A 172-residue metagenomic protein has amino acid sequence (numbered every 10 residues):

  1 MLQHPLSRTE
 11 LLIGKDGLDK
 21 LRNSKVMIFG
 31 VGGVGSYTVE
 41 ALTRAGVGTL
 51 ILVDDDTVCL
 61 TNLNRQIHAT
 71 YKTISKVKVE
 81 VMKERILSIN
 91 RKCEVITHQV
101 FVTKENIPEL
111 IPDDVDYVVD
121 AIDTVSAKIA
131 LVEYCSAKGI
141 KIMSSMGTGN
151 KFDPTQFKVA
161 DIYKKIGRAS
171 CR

Functional and structural regions predicted by a protein language model:
M1-M27: N-terminal charged helix/coil linker that caps or initiates catalytic domains
I28-G30, V53: Conserved N-terminal Rossmann-fold NAD(P)-binding element of oxidoreductases
V34-G35: Hydrophobic/small residue at the entry helix of a nucleotide-binding pocket
L42: Aromatic pocket-lining residues of Rossmann-like dinucleotide-binding sites
V47, L52-N90: Glycine-rich phosphate-binding loop and adjoining beta1-alpha1-beta2 segment of Rossmann-like nucleotide-binding folds
S75-D116, I122-V125: A structured beta-alpha segment of the ubiquitous adenosine-cofactor-binding alpha/beta core
Y117-A160: ADP-ribose/adenylate-binding Rossmann-like module
A169-C171: Conserved small/polar residues in nucleotide/adenosyl-binding loops
